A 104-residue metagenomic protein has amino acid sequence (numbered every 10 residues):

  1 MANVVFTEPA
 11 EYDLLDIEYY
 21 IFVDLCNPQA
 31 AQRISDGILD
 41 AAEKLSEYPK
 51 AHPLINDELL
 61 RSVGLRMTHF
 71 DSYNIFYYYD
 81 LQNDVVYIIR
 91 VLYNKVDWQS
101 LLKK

Functional and structural regions predicted by a protein language model:
M1-G37: Arg/Lys-rich, positively charged N-terminal/basic patches that mediate binding to nucleic acids
I17-I21, A42-L45, P49: Hydrophobic recognition helices of helix-based DNA-binding modules
V23-N27, E47, A51-L54: Charged, solvent-exposed alpha-helical segments that act as regulatory interaction surfaces
R33-L39, E43, M67-H69: PIN-domain endoribonuclease scaffold, especially VapC-family toxins
K50-Q82: Basic/aromatic recognition patch in beta-strand/loop cores that engages polyanionic ligands
F70-K104: Enriched for short, Lys/Arg-rich terminal
